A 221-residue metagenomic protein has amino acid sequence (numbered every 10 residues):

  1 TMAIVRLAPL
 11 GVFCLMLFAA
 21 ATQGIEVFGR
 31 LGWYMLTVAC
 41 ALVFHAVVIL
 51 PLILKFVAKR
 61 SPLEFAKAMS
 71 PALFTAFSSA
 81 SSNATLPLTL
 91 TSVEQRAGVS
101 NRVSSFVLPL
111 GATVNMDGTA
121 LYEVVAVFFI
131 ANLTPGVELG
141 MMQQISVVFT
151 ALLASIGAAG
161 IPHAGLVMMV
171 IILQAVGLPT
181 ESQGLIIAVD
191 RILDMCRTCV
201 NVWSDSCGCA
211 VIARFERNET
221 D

Functional and structural regions predicted by a protein language model:
T1-E64: Signature of multi-pass transmembrane helix bundles
T1-L7, G111-Y122, V189-S204: Membrane-embedded alpha-helical segments of transport systems, primarily multispan ion/solute transporters
M2-F13, A41, S70-S79, V170-V176: Small-residue-rich segments of transmembrane alpha-helices in multi-pass membrane proteins, especially helix faces
P9, F13, V48-I49, T89 (+4 more regions): Hydrophobic/aromatic residues in alpha-helical transmembrane segments
F18-A21, I49, I53-V57, E94 (+3 more regions): Membrane-water interface at transmembrane helix exits
I25-W33, K59-S70, V137-S146, L178-L185: Membrane-water interface of transmembrane alpha-helices in multipass transporters/channels
P71-S155, C209, D221: Helix-loop-helix junctions within the multi-pass membrane cores of secondary transporters/permeases
V124-D221: Transmembrane alpha-helical segments and their short flanking loops that form helix-hairpins/helix-helix interfaces
